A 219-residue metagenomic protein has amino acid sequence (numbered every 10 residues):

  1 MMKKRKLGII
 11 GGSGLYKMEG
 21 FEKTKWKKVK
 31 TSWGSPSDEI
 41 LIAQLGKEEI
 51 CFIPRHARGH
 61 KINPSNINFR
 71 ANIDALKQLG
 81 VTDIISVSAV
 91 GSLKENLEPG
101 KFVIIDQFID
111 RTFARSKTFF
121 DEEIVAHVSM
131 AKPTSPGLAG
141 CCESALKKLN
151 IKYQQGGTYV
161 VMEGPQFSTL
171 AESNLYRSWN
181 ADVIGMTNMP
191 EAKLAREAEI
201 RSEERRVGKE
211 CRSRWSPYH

Functional and structural regions predicted by a protein language model:
M2-M130: Metabolite-binding pocket within alpha/beta catalytic cores that recognizes anionic/polar moieties
A75, L175, K193-E197: Hydrophobic/aromatic ligand-binding patch that stacks against planar heteroaromatic rings of cofactors or nucleotides
I84-I85, I184, E203: Hydrophobic residues within beta-strands of alpha/beta enzymes
G137, C141-K152: Generic non-transmembrane alpha-helical segments
L149-D182: Active-site/ligand-binding-proximal alpha/beta "capping" segment
T169, N188-E197, R206: A structural signal for small-residue-enriched, beta-sheet-centric alpha/beta enzyme cores and oligomeric scaffold folds
E204, G208-H219: Positively charged, low-complexity/disordered segments
